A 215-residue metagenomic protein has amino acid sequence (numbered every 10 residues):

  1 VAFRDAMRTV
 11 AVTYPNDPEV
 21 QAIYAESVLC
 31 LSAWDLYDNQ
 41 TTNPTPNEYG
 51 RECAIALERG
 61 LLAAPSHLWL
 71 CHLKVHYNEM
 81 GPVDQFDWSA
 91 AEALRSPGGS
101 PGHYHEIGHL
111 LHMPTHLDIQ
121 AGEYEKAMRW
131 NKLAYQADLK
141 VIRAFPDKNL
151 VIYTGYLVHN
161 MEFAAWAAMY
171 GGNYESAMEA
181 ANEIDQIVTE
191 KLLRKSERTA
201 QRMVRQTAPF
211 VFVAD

Functional and structural regions predicted by a protein language model:
V1-N16, I23-S66, C71-G81, W88-A93 (+6 more regions): Short coil/linker segments at helix-helix boundaries
G50, V83-D84, Y124, Y174: TPR-repeat structural position
C53, H72, F86-D87, A127 (+2 more regions): Solenoid-repeat scaffolds in large eukaryotic assemblies
L70-C71, Y77, F86, Q206-D215: Long, repeat-rich segments with strong aromatic
E125-M128, K132, Y156-V158, F163: A post-motif C-terminal structural segment
K126-A144: Flexible glycine/proline-rich, aromatic-decorated loop/lid segments
G172-D215: Helix-coil-helix junctions within alpha-helical repeat/solenoid scaffolds
